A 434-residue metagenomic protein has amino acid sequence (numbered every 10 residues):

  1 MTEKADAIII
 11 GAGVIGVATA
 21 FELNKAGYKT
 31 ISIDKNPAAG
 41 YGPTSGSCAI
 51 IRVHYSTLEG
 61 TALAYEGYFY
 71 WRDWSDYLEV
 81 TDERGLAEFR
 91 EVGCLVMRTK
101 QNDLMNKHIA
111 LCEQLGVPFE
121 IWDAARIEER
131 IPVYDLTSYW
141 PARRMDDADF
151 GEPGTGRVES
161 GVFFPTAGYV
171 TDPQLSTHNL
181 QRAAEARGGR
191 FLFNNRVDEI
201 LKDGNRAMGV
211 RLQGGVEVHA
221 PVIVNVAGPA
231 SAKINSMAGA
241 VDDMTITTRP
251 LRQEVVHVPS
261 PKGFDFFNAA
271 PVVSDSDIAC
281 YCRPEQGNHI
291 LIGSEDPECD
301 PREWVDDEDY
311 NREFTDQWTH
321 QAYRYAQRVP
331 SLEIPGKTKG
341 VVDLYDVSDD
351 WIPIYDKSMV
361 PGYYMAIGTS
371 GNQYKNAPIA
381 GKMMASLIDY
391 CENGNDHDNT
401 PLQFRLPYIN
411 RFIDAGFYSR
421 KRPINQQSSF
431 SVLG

Functional and structural regions predicted by a protein language model:
T2-I15, I31: Beta1/beta-strand and adjacent pyrophosphate-binding region of the FAD-binding site in flavoprotein oxidoreductases
E3, A26, I121, M359-G434: C-terminal lid/capping helical subdomain adjacent to the catalytic/cofactor pocket in oxidative enzymes
E3-A5, L212-V222: Core beta-strand elements of the Rossmann-like FAD/NAD(P) dinucleotide-binding domain in flavoenzyme oxidoreductases
F21-K25, A49-I51, D73, V80-E91 (+3 more regions): Active-site substrate-recognition segment that forms the wall of the catalytic cavity or substrate channel
N24-T44: Glycine-rich FAD pyrophosphate-binding loop
C48-D147, A279-Y281, L433: Dinucleotide-binding Rossmann-like beta1-alpha1 core, especially the glycine-rich loop that anchors the ADP
Q101-R187, L192-F193, E199-R206: Flavin (FAD/FMN) cofactor-binding and adjacent substrate-gating region of FAD-dependent oxidoreductase domains
Y134-L136, R143-G154, I334-I379: FAD-binding beta-loop-beta segment adjacent to the flavin cofactor pocket
